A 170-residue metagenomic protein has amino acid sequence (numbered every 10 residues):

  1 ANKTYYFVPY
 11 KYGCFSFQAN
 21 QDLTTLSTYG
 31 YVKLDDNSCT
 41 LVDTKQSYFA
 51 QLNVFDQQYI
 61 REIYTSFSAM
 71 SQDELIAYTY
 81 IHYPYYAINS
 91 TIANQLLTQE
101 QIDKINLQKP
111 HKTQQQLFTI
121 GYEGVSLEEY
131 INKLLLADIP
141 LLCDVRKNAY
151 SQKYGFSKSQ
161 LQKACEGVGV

Functional and structural regions predicted by a protein language model:
A1-E123, L136: Domain-edge interaction signal
F17-Q21, E128, S159: Non-catalytic, well-ordered alpha-helical scaffold segments
Q108-L141, V145-K153, S157, K163-V170: Basic nucleic-acid-binding interfaces
